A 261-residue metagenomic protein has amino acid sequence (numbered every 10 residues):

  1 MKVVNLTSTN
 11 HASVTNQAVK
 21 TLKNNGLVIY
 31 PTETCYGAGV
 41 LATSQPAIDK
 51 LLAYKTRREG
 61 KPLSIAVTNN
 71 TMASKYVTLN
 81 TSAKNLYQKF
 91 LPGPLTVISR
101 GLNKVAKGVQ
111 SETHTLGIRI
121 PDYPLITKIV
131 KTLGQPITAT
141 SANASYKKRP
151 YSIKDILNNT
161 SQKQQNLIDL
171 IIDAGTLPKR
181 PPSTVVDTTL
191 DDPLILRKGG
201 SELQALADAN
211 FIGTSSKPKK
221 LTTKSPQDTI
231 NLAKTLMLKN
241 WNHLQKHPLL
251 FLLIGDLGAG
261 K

Functional and structural regions predicted by a protein language model:
M1-K219: Active-site-adjacent structural elements in enzyme catalytic cores
K20-L22, L238-P248: Phosphate-binding P-loop
S215-K239: N-terminal pre-Walker A segment at the start of P-loop NTPase domains
F251-L253: Hydrophobic anchor at the beta1->P-loop junction of P-loop NTPases
G258-G260: Conserved glycine(s) of the Walker
